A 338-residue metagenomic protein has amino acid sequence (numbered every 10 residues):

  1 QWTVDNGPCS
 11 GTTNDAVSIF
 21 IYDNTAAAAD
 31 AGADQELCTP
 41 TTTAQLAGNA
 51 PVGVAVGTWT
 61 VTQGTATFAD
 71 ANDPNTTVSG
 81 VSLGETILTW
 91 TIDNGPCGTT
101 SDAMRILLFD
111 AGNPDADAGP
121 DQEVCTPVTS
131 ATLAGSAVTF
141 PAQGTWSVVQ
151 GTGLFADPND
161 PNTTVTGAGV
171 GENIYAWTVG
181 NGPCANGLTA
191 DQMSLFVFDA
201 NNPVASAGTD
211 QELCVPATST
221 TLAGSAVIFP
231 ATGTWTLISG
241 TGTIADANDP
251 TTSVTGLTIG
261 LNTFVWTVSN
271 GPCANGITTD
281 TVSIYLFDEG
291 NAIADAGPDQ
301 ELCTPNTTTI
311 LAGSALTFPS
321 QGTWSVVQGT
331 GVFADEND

Functional and structural regions predicted by a protein language model:
V4-S10, D93-C97, G180-N186, S269-N275: Short, solvent-exposed loop/turn segments at the edges of extracellular beta-sandwich modules
T13-Y22, S101-F109, L188-F198, T278-F287: C-terminal edge beta-strand
T25-A33, G112-P120, N201-T209, G290-P298: Proline-enriched interdomain boundary motifs that mark the N-terminal boundary and often initiate the first structured
T41-V52, N75, V128-T139, N162 (+2 more regions): A short beta-strand segment in extracellular, disulfide-stabilized domains
T58-D73, S79, Q143, S147-D160 (+3 more regions): Low-complexity "stalk/linker" and mucin-like segments enriched in Ser/Thr/Pro/Ala/Gly
D73-I87, D160-I174, D249-T263, D338: Solvent-exposed segments in extracellular or luminal domains encompassing
